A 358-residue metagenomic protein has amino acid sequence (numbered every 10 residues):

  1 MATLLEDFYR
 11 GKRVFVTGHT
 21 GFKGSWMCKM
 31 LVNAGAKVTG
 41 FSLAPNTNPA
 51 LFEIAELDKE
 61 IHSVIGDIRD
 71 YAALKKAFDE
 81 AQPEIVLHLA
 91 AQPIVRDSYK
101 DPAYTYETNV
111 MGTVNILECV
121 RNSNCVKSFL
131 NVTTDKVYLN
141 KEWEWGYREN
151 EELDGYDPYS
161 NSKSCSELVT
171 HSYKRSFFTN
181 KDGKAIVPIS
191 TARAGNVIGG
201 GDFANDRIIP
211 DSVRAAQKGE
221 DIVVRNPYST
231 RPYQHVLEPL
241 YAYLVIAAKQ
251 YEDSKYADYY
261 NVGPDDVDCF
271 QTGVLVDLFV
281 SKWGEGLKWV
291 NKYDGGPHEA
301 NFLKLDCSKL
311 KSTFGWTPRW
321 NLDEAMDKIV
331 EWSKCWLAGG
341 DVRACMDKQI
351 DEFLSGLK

Functional and structural regions predicted by a protein language model:
M1-A194, F353: N-terminal Rossmann-like NAD(P)+-binding domain of SDR-like oxidoreductases, especially those catalyzing
G18, E107, F203, P297-H298: Residue-level marker of alpha-helix boundaries and capping positions
F22, P93, A204, G219 (+1 more regions): Residue-level signal for short amphipathic helical patches enriched in basic/charged and nearby hydrophobic residues
K23, D70, G112, I208 (+2 more regions): Residue-level preference for nonpolar/small residues embedded in alpha-helices
M27, D211, D306-C307: Residues within well-ordered alpha-helices
N33-A36, G66, N196, A216-K358: C-terminal substrate-binding subdomain of Rossmann-fold SDR/epimerase-dehydratase oxidoreductases
Y71-A72, E84, R96, A103 (+7 more regions): Residues in well-ordered alpha-helical elements
K141-G146, N150, P158-Y159, S164-Y251 (+2 more regions): NAD(P)-dependent short-chain dehydrogenase/reductase
